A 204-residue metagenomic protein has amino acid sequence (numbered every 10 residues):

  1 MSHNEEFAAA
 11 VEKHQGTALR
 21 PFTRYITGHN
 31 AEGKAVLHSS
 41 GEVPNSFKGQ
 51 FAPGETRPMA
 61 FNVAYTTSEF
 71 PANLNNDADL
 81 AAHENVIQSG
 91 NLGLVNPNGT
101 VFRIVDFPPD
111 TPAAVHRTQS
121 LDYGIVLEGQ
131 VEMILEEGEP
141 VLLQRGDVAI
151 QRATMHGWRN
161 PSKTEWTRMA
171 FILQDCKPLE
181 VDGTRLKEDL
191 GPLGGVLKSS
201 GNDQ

Functional and structural regions predicted by a protein language model:
M1-N76: N-terminal leader/capping segments at the start of a protein or of a new domain
A8, H14-Q15, P161-Q204: Double-stranded beta-helix
A10, E42-P44, V86-G90, T100-Q119 (+2 more regions): Conserved short histidine dyad/triad with adjacent acidic residue
V63-P108: Signature of the catalytic double-stranded beta-helix
T100, D122-Y123, V148-G157, K163-E180: A short hydrophobic beta-strand segment most commonly corresponding to one strand of the jelly-roll/cupin
Q119-E137: Glycine- and acidic-residue-biased ligand/ion/polar-headgroup-sensing regions
E137-A153: Short acidic-glycine-tyrosine-enriched beta hairpin
